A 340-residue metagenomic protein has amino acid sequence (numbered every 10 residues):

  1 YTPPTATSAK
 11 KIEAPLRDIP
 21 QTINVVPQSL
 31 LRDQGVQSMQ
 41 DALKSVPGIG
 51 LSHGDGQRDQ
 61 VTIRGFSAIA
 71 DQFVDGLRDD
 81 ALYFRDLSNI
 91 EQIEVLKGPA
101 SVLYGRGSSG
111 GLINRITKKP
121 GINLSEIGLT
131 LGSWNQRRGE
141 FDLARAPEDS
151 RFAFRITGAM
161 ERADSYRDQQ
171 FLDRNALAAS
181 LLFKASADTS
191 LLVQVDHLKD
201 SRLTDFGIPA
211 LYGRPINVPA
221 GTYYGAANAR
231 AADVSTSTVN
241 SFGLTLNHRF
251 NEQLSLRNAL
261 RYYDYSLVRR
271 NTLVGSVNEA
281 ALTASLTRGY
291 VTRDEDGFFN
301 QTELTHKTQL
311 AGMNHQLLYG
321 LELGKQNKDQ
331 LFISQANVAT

Functional and structural regions predicted by a protein language model:
Y1-N123: Acidic, small-polar-rich N-terminal luminal/periplasmic segments of exported/outer-membrane proteins
I23, G105, G132-N135, Q169-D173 (+2 more regions): Short sequence motifs at beta-strands and strand-loop junctions characteristic of Gram-negative outer-membrane
S88-E91, V102-A179, A185-T189, N240: Outer-membrane beta-barrel translocator/receptor signature
T117, R145-P147, F183, V195 (+3 more regions): Residue-level signature of outer-membrane beta-barrel architecture
L131-N135, M160-D164, N175, H197-S201 (+3 more regions): Transmembrane beta-strands of outer-membrane beta-barrel pores
R151-F154, D188-L191, Q253-L256, G312: Repeated loop/turn-to-beta-strand initiation elements of outer-membrane beta-barrel proteins
E161-S165, A178-R249, Q253, Y262-E295 (+1 more regions): Acidic/polar loop-and-plug regions of large Gram-negative outer-membrane beta-barrel proteins
F242-Y265, R288-T340: Face-selective signature of the C-terminal outer-membrane beta-barrel domain
